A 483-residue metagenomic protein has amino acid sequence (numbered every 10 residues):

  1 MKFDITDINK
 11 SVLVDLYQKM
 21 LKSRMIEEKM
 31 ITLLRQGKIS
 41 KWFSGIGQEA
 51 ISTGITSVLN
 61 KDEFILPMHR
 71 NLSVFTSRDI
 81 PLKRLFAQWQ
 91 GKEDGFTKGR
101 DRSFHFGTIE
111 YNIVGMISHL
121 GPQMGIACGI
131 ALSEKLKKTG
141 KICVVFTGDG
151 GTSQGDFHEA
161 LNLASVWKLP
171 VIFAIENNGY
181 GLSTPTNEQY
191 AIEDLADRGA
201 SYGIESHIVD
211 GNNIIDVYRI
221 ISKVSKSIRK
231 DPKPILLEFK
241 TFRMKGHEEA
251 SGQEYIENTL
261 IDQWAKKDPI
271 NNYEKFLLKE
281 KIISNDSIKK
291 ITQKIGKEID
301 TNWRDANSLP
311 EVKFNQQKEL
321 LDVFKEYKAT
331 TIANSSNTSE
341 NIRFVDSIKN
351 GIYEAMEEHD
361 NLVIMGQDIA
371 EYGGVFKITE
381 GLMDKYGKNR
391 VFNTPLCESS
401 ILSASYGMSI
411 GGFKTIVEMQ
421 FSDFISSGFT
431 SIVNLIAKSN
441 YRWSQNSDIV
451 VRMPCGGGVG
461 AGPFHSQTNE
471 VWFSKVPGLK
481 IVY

Functional and structural regions predicted by a protein language model:
M1-I51, V58-L59, F239, M244-N389 (+1 more regions): Conserved acidic/glycine
M25-W167, P185-A191, A196, S201-G203 (+3 more regions): Cofactor-binding active-site loop characterized by glycine-rich and histidine/acidic residues
K41-Q48, H69-R70, F106-M124, G148 (+6 more regions): Active-site nucleophile and cofactor-binding loops and adjacent substrate-binding regions of central metabolic enzymes
T76-I80, G155-E159, S183-E188, R219 (+5 more regions): Short acidic, glycine/serine/threonine-rich loops at helix termini
Q88-T97, S165-I175, R390-N393, I436-M453: A glycine-rich helix N-cap at a beta->alpha junction
N112-D300, S308, S474-Y483: Glycine-rich ThDP/TPP pyrophosphate-binding loop and its adjacent helix/strand module within ThDP-dependent enzymes
E159-S165, S399-K414: Small-aliphatic-rich amphipathic alpha-helix that forms the alpha element of a beta-alpha
